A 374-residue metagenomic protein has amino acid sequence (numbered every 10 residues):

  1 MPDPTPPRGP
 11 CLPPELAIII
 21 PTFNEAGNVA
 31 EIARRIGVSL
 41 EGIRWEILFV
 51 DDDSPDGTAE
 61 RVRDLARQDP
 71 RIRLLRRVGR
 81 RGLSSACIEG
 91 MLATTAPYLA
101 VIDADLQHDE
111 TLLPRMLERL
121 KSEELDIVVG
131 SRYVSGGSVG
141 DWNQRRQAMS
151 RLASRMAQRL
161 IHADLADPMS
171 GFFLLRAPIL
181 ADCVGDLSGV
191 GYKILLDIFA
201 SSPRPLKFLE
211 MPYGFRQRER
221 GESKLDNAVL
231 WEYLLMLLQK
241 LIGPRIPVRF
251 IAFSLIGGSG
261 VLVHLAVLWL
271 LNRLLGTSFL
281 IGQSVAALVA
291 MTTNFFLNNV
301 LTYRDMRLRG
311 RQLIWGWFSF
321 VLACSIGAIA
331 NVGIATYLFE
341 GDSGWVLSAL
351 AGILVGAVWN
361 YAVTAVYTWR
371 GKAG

Functional and structural regions predicted by a protein language model:
M1-P13, H162, D186-L265, F295-I326 (+2 more regions): Hydrophobic helical membrane-anchoring modules
M1-V38: N-proximal low-complexity "stem/linker" segments adjacent to membrane-targeting elements
E15-A17, E46, D197: Cell-envelope/extracellular polymer assembly enzymes that use nucleotide-activated donors
A17-P21, L48-F49, R76: Short hydrophobic beta-strand elements that form part of the catalytic alpha/beta core underpinning NDP-sugar/donor
G27-E31, D56-L65: Acidic helix N-cap motif at the loop->helix transition within catalytic regions of sugar-transfer enzymes
D51-E60, L106: A conserved acidic beta->alpha catalytic loop
L75-A93, Y98, E110-Y192, R218-K224 (+2 more regions): Acceptor/aglycone-binding surface of glycosyltransferases and processive sugar-polymer synthases
